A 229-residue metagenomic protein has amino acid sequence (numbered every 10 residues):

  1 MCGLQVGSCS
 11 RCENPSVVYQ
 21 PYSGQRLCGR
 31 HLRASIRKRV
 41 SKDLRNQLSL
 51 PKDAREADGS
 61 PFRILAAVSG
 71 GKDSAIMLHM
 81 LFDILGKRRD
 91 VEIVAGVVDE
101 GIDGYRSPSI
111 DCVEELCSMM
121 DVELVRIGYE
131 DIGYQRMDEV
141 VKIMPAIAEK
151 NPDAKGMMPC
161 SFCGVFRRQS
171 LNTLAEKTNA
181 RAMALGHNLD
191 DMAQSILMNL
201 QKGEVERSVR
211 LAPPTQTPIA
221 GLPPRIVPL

Functional and structural regions predicted by a protein language model:
C2-P214: ATP-dependent adenylation/nucleotidyltransferase module used to activate substrates
R207-L229: Short, flexible loop segments at boundaries between secondary-structure elements
